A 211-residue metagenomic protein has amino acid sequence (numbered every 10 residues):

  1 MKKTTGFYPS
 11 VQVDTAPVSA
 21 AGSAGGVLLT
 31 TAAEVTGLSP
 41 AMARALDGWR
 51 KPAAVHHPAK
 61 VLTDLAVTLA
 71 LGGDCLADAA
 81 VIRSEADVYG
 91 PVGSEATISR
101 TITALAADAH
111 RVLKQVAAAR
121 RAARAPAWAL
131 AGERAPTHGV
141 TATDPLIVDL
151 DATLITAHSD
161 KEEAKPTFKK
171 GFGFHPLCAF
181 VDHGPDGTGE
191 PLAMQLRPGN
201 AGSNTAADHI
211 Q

Functional and structural regions predicted by a protein language model:
M1-G202, A207-Q211: Dynamic "connector" segments at or just before major functional cores
